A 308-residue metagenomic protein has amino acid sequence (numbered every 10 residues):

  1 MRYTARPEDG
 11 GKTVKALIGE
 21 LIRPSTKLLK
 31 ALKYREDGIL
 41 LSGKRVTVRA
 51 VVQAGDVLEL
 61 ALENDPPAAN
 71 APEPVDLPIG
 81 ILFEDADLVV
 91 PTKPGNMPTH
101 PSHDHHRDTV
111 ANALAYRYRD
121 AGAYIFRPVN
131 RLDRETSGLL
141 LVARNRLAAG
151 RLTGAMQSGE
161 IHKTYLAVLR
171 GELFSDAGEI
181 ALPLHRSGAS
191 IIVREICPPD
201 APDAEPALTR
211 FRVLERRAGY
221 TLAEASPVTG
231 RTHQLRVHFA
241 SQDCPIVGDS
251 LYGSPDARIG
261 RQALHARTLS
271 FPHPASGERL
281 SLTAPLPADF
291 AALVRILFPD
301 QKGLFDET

Functional and structural regions predicted by a protein language model:
M1-T308: RNA pseudouridine synthases
